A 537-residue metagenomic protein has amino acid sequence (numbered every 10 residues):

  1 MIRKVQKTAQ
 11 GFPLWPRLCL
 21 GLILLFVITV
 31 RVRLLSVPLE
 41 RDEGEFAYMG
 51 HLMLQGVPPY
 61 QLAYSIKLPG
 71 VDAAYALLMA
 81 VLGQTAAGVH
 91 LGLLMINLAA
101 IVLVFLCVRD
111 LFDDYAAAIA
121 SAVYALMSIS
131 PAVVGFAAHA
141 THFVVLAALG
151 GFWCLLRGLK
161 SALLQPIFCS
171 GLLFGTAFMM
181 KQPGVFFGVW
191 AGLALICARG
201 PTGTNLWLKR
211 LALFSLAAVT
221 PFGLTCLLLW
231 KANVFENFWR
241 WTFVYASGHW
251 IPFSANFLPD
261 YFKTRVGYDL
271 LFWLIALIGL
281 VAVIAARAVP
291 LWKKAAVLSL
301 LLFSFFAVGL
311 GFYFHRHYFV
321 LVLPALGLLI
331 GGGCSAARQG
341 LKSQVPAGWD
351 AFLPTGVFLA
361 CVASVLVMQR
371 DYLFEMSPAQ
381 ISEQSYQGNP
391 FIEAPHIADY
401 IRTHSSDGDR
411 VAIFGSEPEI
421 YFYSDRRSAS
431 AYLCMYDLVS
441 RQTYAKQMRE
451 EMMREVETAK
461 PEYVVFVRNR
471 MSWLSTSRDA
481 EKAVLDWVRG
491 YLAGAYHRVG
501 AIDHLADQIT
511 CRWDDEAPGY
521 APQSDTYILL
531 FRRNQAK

Functional and structural regions predicted by a protein language model:
I2-V5, F187-V219, L280-V289, L328 (+1 more regions): Perimembrane helix-loop-helix junctions
F46, T202, L208-P290, S304-F312 (+2 more regions): Transmembrane-lumen/periplasm boundary regions of multi-pass, lipid-linked membrane glycan transferases
V104-I129, V145-L146, L159, L164-Q165 (+1 more regions): Transmembrane-helix signature of polytopic, membrane-embedded enzymes that assemble or transfer cell-envelope glycans
L149-C169, I196-P201, F272-K293, C334: Membrane-interface transmembrane helices that cradle and orient dolichyl/undecaprenyl
R157-G175, T204-L216, W292-L302: Short hydrophobic alpha-helices at membrane interfaces in multi-pass membrane enzymes
P166-Q182, G188-A194, T220, L301-L310: Membrane-interface alpha helices of multi-pass inner-membrane proteins
S170-L172, V185, V189, L193 (+5 more regions): Short periplasmic/luminal acceptor-recognition loop of GT-C membrane glycosyltransferases, typified by
F186, F305, F312-W349: Hydrophobic/aromatic-rich transmembrane helices and adjacent perimembrane loops
